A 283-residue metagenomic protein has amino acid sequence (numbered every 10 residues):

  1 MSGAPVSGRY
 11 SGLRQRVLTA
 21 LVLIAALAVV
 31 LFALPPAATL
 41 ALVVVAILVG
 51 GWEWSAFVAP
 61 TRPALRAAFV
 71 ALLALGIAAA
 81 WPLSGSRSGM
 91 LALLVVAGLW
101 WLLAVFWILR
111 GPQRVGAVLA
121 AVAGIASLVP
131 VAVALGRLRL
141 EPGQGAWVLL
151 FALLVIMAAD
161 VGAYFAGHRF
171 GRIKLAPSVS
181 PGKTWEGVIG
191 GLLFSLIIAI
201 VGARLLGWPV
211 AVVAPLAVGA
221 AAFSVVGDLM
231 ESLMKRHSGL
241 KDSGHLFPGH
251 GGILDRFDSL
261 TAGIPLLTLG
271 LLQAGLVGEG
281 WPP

Functional and structural regions predicted by a protein language model:
S2-G219: Membrane-embedded alpha-helical bundles of polytopic integral membrane proteins
T19, A56, A163, E231-M234 (+1 more regions): Hydrophobic side chains within alpha-helical segments
A158-H168, S224-R236: Short helical (or helix-break) motifs at transmembrane helix termini and adjacent helical loops in multi-pass membrane
H168-R169, K235-H237, T261, P265-L266: Re-entrant/interfacial helical elements at transmembrane boundaries that shape and gate the permeation pathway
A221-L229, I253-T261: Hydrophobic transmembrane alpha-helical segments of multi-pass transport and channel proteins
H237-L260: Interfacial loop-to-transmembrane junctions
R256-L272: Final/C-terminal transmembrane alpha-helix of multipass membrane proteins
L269-P283: Juxtamembrane boundary at the C-terminal end of a transmembrane helix
